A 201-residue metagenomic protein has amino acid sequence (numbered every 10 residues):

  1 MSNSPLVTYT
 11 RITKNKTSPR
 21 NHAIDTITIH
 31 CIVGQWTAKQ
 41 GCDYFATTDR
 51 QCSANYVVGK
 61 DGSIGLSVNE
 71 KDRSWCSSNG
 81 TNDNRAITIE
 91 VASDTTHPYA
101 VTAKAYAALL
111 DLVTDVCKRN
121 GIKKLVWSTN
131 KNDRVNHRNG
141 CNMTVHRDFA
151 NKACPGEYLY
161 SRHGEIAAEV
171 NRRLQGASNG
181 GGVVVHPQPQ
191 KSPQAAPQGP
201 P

Functional and structural regions predicted by a protein language model:
M1-D83, C154, Q188-P189: N-terminal catalytic cores of peptidoglycan-degrading enzymes
S2-N21, T95-P200: Basic/polar, cationic surfaces and motifs that engage anionic cell-wall and phosphate/carboxylate ligands
T26, A86, N142-T144: Structural preference for beta-strand elements that scaffold enzyme active sites
V33, E70, N82-H97, T114 (+2 more regions): Cell-envelope and extracellular/periplasmic
D49-S53, S78-T81, I87-E90, L110-V113 (+1 more regions): Short, surface-exposed linear patches
